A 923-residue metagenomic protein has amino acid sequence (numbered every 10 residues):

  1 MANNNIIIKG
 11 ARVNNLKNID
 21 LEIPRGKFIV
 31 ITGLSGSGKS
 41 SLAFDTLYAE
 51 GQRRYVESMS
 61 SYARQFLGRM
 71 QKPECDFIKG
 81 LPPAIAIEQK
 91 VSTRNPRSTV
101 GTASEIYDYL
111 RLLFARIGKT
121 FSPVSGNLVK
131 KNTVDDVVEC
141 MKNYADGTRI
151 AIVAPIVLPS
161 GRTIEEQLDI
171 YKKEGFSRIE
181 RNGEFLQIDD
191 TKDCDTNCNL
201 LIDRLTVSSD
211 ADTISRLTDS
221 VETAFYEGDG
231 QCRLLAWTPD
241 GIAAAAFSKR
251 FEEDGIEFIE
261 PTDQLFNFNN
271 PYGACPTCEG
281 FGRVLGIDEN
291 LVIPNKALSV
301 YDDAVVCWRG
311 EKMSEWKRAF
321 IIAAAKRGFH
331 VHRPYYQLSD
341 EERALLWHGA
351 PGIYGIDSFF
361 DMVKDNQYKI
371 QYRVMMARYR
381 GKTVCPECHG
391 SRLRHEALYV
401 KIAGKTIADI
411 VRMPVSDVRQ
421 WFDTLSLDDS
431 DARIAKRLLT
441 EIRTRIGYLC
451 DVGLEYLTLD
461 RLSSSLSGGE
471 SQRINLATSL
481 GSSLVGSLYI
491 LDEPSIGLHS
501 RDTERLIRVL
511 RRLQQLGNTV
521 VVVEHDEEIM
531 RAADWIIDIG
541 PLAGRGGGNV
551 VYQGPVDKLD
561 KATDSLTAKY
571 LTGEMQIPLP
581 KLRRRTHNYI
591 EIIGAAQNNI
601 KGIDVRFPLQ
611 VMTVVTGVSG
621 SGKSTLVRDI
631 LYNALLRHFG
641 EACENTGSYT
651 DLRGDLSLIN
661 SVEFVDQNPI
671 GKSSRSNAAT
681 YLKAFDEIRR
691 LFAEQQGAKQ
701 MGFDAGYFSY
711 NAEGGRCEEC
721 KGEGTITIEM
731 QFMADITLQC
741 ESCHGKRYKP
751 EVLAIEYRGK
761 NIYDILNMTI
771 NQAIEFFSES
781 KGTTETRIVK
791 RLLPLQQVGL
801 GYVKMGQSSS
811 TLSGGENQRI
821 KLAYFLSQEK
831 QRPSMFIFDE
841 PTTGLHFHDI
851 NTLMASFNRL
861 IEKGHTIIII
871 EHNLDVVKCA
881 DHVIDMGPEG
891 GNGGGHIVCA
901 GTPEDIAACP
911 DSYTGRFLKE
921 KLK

Functional and structural regions predicted by a protein language model:
M1-K923: Conserved phosphate-binding elements of NTP-dependent enzyme cores
